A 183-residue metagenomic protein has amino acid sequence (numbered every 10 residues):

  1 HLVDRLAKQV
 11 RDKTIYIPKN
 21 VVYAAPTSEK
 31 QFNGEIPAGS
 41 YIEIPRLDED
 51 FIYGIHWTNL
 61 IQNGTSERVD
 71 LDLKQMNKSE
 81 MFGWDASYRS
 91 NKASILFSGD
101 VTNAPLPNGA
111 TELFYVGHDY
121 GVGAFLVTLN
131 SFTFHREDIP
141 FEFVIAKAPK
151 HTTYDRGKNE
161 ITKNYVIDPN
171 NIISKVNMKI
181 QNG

Functional and structural regions predicted by a protein language model:
H1-G183: Intrinsic-disorder/low-complexity signal
